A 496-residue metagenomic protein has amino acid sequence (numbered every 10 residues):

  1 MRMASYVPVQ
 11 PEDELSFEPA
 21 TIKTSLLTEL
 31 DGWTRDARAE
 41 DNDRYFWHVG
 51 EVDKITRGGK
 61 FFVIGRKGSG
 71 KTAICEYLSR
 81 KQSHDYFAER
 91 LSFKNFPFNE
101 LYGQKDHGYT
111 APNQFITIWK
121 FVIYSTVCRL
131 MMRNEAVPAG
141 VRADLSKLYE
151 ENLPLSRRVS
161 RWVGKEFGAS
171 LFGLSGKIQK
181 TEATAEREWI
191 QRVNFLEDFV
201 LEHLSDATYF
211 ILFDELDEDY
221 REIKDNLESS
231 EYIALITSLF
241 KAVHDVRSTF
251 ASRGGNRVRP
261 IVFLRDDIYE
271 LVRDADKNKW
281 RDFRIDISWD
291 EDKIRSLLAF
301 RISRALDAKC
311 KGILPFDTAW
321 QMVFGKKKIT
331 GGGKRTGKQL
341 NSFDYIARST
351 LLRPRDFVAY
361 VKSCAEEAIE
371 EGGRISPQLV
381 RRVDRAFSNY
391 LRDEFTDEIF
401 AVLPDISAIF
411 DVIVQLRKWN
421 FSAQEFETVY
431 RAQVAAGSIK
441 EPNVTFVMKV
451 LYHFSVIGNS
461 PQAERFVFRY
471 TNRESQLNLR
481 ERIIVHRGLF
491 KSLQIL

Functional and structural regions predicted by a protein language model:
R2-Y109, N113, I483-L496: Walker A/P-loop-proximal flanking segment of P-loop NTPase domains
R66-F213, D219-Y220, I439-P442: P-loop NTPase nucleotide-binding core
V137, I302-R374: Conserved AAA+ ATPase small/helical "lid" subdomain
E197-F210, L216-R335: The catalytic "switch" region of P-loop NTPases
K338-N341, R348-K440: Winged-helix-like regulatory helical subdomains adjacent to P-loop NTPase cores
E394-F395, R469-L496: Short, amphipathic alpha-helical interaction segments positioned at domain boundaries
A435-F454: Short amphipathic alpha-helical interaction segments
Y452-A463: A short, conserved structural fragment
